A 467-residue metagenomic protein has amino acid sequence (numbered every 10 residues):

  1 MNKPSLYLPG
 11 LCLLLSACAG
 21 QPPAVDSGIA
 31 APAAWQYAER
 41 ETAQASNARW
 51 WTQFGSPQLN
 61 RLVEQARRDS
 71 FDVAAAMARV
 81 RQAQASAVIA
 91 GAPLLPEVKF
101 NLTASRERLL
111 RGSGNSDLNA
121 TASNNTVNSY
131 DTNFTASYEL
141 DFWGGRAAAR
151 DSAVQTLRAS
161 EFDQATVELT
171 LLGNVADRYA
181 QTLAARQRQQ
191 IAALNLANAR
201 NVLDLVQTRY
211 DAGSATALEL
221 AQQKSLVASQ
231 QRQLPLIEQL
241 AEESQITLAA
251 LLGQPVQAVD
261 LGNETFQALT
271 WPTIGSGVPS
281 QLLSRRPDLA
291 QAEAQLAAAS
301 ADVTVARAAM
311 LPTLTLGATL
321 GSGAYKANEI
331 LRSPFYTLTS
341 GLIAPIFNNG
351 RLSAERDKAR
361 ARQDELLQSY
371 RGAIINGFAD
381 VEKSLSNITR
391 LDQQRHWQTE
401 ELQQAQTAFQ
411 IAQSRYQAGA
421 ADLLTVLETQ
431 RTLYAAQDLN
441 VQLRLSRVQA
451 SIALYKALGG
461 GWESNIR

Functional and structural regions predicted by a protein language model:
M1-R68, N115-D117, V154, E238-S284 (+2 more regions): Terminal intrinsically disordered/low-complexity segments used for targeting and assembly
A19, R146, F162-V278, N387 (+2 more regions): Periplasmic alpha-helical coiled-coil/stalk elements that build and connect Gram-negative outer-membrane
E41, A45-F54, N101-T135, A258-G275 (+3 more regions): Small/polar, glycine/serine/threonine/aspartate-rich low-complexity segments that form flexible
A43-Q44, T52, R67, S123-N125 (+6 more regions): Amphipathic alpha-helical coiled-coil scaffold segments and their short linker/junction regions
V63, D131-T135, Y179, K224 (+3 more regions): Membrane-embedded beta-strand positions in outer-membrane beta-barrel channels/transporters
A74-A75, G91, L140-E168, L218 (+7 more regions): Sec/SRP-type N-terminal targeting helices
A92, R200-N201, S229-Q257, E400-L458: Short segments within alpha-helical structural elements
